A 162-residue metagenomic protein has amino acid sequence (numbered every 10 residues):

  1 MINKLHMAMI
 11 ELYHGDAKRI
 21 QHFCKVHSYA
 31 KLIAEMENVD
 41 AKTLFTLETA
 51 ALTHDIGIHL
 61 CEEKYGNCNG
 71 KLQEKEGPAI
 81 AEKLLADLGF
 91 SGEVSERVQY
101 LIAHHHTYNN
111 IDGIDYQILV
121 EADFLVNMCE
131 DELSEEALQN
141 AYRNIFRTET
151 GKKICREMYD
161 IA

Functional and structural regions predicted by a protein language model:
I2-K25, G57-N67: Active-site flanking loop/helix segments enriched in acidic
E11-D40, T53, F90, H105-A162: Divalent metal-dependent phosphate-bond-processing catalytic cores, especially two-metal-ion Mg2+/Mn2+ enzymes that act
V26-Y29, K71-D87: An active-site-proximal "capping" alpha-helix that borders the catalytic cofactor pocket
A41-T43, V94: Membrane-helix interface segments
L44-G66, G77, Q99-H106, D123: His-Asp-centered metal-binding catalytic motifs of divalent-metal-dependent phosphohydrolases/nucleases
L84-G92, E96-H104, I114: Mid-chain, well-packed structural core segment of small domains
